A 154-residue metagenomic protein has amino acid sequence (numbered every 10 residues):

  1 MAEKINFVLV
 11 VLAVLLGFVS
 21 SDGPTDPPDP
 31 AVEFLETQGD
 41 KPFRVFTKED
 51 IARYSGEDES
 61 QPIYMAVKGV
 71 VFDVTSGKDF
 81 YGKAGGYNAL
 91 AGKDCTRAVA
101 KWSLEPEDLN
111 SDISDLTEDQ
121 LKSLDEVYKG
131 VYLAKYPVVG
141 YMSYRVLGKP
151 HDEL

Functional and structural regions predicted by a protein language model:
A2-N6, V11-L154: Histidine-anchored, small-residue-rich loop motif
